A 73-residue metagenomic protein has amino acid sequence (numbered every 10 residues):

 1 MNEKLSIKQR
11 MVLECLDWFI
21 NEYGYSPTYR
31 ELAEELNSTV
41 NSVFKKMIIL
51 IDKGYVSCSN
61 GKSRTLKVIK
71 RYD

Functional and structural regions predicted by a protein language model:
E3-Q9, Y23, T28, G61-D73: Short, cationic-aromatic polyanion-contact patches
C15-F19: Short amphipathic alpha-helical elements of helix-turn-helix/winged-helix folds
A33: The alpha-helix within a helix-turn-helix
K46: Residues within the DNA-recognition helix of helix-turn-helix
I51-S59: A short, conserved structural fragment
